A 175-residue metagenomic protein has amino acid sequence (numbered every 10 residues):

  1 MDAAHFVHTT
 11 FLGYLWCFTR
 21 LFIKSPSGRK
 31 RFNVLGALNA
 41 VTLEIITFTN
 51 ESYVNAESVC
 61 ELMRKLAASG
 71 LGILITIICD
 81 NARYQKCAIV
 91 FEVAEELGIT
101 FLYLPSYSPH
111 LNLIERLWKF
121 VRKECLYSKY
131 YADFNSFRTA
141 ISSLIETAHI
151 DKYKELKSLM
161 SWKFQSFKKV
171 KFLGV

Functional and structural regions predicted by a protein language model:
M1-C60, R64, M160-W162, F167-V175: Extended, low-complexity cationic-aromatic segments
T10, T47, A88-I89, F120: Short, function-defining helix-loop hinge/capping sites that tune catalysis or transport
G13-W16, F91-A94, R116-L117: Short, glycine/charged-enriched secondary-structure capping and boundary segments
L21-S27, L97-L113, Y130: RNase H-like polynucleotidyl transferase catalytic core
E51-N55, P109, K129: Pocket-edge positions in alpha/beta enzyme catalytic cores
S58-L102: RNase H-like DDE/DDD metal-dependent nuclease/strand-transfer catalytic core used by mobile genetic elements
C79-N81, A88, Y103-E124, N135-F137: RNase H-like two-metal-ion nuclease catalytic core shared by retroviral integrases and related mobile-element nucleases
E115-V175: C-terminal anion-handling pockets and recognition modules
